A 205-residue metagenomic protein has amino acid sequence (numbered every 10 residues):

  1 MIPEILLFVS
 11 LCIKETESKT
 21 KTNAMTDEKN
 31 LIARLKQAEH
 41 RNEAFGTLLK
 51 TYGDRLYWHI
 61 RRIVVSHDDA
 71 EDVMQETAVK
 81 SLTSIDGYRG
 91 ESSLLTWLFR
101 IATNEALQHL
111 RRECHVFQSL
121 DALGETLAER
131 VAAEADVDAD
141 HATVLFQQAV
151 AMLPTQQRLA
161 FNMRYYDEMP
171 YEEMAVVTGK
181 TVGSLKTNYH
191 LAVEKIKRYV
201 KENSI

Functional and structural regions predicted by a protein language model:
M1-R55, R62, E173, I205: N-terminal module of bacterial RNA polymerase sigma factors
A24-N30, V116-A139, T143: Internal acidic/polar
Q37, R62-V65, E76-S93, R112-C114: Sigma70-family region 2
L49-H67, S84, V150, K195 (+1 more regions): Amphipathic, Lys/Arg- and hydrophobic-enriched alpha-helical face
W58, D72-V79, S92-N104: Structural recognition of an alpha-helix C-terminal capping motif at a helix-to-coil junction
G87-R89, R100-L120, A139, L191: Arg/Lys-rich amphipathic alpha helix in sigma70-family domain 2
T96, L107, A149, Q157 (+2 more regions): DNA-recognition helix of helix-turn-helix
A160-R164: A short pre-motif secondary-structure segment
